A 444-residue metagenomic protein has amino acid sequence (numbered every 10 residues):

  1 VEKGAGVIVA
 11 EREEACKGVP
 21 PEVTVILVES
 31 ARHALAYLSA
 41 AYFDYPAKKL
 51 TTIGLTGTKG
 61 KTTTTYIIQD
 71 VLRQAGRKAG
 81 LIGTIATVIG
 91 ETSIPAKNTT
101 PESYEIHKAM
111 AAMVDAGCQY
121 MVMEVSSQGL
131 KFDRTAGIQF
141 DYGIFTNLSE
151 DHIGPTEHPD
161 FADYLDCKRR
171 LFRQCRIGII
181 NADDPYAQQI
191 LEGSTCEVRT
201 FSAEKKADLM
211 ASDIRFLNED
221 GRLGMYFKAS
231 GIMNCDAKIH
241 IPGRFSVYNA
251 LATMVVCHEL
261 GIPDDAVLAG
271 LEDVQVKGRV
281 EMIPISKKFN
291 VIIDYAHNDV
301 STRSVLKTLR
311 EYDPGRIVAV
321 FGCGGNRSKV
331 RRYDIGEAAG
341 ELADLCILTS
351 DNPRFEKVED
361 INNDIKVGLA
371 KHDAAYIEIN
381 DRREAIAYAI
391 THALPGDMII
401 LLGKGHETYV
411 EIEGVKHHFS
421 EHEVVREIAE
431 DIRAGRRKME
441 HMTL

Functional and structural regions predicted by a protein language model:
V1, A10, E14-E22, L50 (+5 more regions): Acidic, Mg2+-coordinating active-site environments of NTP-dependent enzymes
V1-G54, T64-A75, K206, K277-I283: Short, basic phosphate-binding NTP loop
G6-R12, G178-A182, V320-F321, D344-N352: Short internal beta-strands
R12-E14, T84-I85, S127, L148 (+4 more regions): Short, ordered loop/turn segments at secondary-structure junctions
A15-K17, T87-I89, G129-K131, P185-Q189 (+4 more regions): Short, active-site-adjacent cap segments at secondary-structure transitions
H33-G178, A182, Y186-E197, L251 (+3 more regions): Phosphate-binding loop of NTP-binding sites
T195, I232, A252-G278, M282-L444: ATP-dependent carboxylate-amine ligase
